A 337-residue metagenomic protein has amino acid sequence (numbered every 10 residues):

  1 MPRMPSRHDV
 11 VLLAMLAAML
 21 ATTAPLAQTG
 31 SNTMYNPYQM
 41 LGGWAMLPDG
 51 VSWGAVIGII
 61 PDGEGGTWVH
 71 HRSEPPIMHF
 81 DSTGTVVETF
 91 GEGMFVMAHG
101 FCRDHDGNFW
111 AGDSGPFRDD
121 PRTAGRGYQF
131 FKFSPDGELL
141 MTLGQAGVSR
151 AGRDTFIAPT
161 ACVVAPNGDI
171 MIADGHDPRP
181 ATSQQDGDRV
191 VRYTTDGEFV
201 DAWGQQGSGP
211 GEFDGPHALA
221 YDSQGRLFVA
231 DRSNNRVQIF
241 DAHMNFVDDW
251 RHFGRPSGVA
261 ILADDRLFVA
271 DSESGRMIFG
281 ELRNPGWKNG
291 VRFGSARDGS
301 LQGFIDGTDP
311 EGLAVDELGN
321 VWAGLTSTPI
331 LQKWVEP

Functional and structural regions predicted by a protein language model:
M1-L13: Bacterial N-terminal signal peptides that target proteins for export
V11-T22: Bacterial N-terminal signal peptides
P25-P337: Sequence-structural signature of mature extracellular/luminal beta-sheet repeat domains, prominently beta-propellers
